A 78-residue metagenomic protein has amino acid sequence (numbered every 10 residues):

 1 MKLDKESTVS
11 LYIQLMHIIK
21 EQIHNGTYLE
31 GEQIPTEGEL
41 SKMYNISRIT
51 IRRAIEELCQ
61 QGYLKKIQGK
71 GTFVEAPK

Functional and structural regions predicted by a protein language model:
M1-I46, Q60, K65: Extreme N-terminal segment that seeds HTH/winged-HTH DNA-binding domains in transcriptional regulators
T50: Residues in the helix-turn-helix
I55-E56: Short, hydrophobic-biased segments on the C-terminal half of alpha helices that form "recognition helices"
P77-K78: Conserved segment of winged-helix/HTH DNA-binding domains
